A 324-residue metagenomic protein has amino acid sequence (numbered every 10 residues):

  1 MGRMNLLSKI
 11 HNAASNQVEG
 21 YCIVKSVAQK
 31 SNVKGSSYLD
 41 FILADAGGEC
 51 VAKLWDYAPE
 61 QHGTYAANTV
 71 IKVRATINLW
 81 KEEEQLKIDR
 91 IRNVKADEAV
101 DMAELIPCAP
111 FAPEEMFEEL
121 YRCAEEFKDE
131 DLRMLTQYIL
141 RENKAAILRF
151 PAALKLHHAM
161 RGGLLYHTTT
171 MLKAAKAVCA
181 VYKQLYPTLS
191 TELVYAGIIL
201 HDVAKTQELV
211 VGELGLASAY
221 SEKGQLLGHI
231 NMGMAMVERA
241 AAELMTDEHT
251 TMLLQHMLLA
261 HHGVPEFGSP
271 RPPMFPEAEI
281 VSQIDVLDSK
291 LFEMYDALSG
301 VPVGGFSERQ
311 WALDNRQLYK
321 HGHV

Functional and structural regions predicted by a protein language model:
M1-E19: OB-fold nucleic-acid-binding modules
C22, N68, M171, D285: Divalent metal-coordination and catalytic microenvironments
S26-S37, C50-A103: OB-fold single-stranded nucleic acid-binding module
D40-D45, V211: Short, acidic/hydrophobic/Gly-rich beta-strand patch recurrent on exposed beta strands that often constitutes part
A99-G224: Acidic/His-rich, divalent-metal-binding segments that scaffold phosphate/diphosphate chemistry
L156, Y166, V181-V301: Divalent metal-dependent catalytic cores for phosphoryl transfer on phosphate-bearing substrates
S282, S289, S299-G300, G304-V324: N-terminal intrinsically disordered, cationic/polar leader segments that include organellar targeting peptides
